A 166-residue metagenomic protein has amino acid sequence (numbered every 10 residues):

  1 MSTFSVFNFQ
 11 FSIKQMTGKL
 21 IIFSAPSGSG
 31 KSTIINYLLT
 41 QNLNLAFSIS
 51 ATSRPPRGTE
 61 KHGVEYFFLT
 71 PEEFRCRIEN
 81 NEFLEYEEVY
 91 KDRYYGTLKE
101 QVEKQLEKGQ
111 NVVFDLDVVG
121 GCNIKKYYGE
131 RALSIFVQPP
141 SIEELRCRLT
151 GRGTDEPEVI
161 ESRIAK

Functional and structural regions predicted by a protein language model:
T3-I13: Arg/Gly-rich low-complexity intrinsically disordered repeat tracts
S24-P26: P-loop (Walker A) phosphate-binding loop of NTP-binding proteins
K31: Conserved lysine of the Walker
I34-I35: Post-Walker A alpha-helix
T40-S48: Post-Walker A helix-loop "phosphate-sensing" segment adjacent to the P-loop in P-loop NTPases
T52-V112, V118-C122: ATP-dependent small-molecule kinase phosphotransfer cores that center on conserved nucleotide phosphate-binding segments
V112-D117, Y127-G151: Conserved phosphate-donor/acceptor-positioning beta-strand/loop module used by diverse small-molecule
G121, T154-K166: Small-molecule kinase domains that catalyze NTP-dependent phosphoryl transfer to phosphate-bearing small molecules
